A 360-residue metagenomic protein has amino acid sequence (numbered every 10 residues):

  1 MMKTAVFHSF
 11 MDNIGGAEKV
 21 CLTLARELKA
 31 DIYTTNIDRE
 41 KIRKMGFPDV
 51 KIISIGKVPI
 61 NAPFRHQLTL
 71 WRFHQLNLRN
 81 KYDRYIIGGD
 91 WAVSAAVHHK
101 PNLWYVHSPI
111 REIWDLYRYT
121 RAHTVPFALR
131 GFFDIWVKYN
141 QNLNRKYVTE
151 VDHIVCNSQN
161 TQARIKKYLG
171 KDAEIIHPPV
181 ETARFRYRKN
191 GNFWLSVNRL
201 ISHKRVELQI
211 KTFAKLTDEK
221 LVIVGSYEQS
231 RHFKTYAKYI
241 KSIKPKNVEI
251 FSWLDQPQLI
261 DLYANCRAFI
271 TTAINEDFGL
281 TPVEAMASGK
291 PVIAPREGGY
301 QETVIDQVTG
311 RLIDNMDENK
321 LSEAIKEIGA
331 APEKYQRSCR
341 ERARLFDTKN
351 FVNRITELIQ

Functional and structural regions predicted by a protein language model:
D31-V93: Active-site donor-binding segments of glycosyltransferases and PAPS-dependent sulfotransferases
L68, A330-I359: A charged, aromatic-enriched C-terminal amphipathic alpha-helix characteristic of glycosyltransferases across folds
R121-I154, Q162, Y239-I240: Membrane-proximal helix-turn-helix segments that form the acceptor-binding/catalytic region of lipid-linked
Q162-K167, K220-N247, Q258-L262: Short, structured helix-loop element that forms part of the nucleotide-activated donor/catalytic region
R186-K204, I210-V224: Conserved donor-binding/catalytic core segment of Leloir-type glycosyltransferases
I274: Aromatic "clamp/platform" in nucleotide-sugar-dependent glycosyltransferases that forms part of the donor/acceptor
P291-A294, V304: Short hydrophobic beta-strand element within catalytic cores of glycosyltransferases and related nucleotide-activated
D306-Q307, R311-E318, K326-E333: Conserved acidic donor-binding segment of nucleotide-sugar-dependent glycosyltransferases
